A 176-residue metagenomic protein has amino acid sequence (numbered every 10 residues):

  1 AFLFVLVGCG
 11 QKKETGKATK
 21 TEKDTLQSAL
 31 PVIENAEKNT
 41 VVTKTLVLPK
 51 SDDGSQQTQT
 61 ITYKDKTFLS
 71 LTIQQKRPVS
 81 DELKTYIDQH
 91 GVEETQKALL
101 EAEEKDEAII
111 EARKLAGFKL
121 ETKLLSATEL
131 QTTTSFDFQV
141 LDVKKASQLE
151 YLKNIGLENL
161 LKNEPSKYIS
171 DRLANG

Functional and structural regions predicted by a protein language model:
V5-G8: C-terminal motif of bacterial Sec signal peptides marking the signal peptidase cleavage site
G10-K12: Bacterial signal peptide processing site
E22-G176: Subset-of-secretome marker
